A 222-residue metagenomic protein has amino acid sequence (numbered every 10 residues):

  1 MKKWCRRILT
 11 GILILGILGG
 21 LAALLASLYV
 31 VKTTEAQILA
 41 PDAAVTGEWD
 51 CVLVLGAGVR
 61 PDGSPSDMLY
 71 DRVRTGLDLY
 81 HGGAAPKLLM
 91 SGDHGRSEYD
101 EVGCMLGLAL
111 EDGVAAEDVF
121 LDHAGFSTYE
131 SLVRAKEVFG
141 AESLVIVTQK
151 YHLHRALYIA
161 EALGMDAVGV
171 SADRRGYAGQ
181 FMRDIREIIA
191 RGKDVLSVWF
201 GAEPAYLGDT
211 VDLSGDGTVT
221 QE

Functional and structural regions predicted by a protein language model:
K2-A43: N-terminal type II signal-anchor transmembrane helix that functions as the membrane-insertion/stop-transfer segment
L13-I14, L79, F200: Enrichment for repetitive, rod-forming helical segments
A26-I185: A structural signal for short, hydrophobic/glycine-enriched beta-strand patches
G95-E101, V168, A190-S197, S214-V219: A general structural signal for short secondary-structure boundary/capping elements
D184-Y206: A transmembrane-helix-recognition feature enriched in membrane-embedded lipid enzymes and envelope glyco-/phospholipid
A202-E222: Short linear elements at protein peripheries
